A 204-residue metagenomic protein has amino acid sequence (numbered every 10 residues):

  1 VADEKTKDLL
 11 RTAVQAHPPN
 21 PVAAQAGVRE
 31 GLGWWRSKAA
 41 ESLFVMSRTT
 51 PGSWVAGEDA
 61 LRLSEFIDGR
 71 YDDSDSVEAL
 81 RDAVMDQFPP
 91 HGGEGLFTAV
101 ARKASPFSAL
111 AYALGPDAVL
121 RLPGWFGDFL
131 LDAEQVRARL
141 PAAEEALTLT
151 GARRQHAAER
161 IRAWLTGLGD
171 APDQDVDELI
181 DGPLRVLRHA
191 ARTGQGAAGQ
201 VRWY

Functional and structural regions predicted by a protein language model:
V1-R185, H189, W203-Y204: Acidic (Asp/Glu-rich) sequence patches and key acidic residues that form negatively charged surfaces used
G196: Short terminal or interdomain "cap/linker" segment that borders an active site or interface and mediates
